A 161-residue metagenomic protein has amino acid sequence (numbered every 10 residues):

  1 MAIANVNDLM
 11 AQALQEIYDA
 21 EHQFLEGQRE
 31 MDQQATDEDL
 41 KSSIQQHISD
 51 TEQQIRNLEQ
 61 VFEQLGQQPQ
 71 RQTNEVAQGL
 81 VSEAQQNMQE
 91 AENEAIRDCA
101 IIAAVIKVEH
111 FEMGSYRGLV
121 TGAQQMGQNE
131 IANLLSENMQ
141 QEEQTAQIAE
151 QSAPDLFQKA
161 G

Functional and structural regions predicted by a protein language model:
M1-G161: Amphipathic alpha-helical hairpins
